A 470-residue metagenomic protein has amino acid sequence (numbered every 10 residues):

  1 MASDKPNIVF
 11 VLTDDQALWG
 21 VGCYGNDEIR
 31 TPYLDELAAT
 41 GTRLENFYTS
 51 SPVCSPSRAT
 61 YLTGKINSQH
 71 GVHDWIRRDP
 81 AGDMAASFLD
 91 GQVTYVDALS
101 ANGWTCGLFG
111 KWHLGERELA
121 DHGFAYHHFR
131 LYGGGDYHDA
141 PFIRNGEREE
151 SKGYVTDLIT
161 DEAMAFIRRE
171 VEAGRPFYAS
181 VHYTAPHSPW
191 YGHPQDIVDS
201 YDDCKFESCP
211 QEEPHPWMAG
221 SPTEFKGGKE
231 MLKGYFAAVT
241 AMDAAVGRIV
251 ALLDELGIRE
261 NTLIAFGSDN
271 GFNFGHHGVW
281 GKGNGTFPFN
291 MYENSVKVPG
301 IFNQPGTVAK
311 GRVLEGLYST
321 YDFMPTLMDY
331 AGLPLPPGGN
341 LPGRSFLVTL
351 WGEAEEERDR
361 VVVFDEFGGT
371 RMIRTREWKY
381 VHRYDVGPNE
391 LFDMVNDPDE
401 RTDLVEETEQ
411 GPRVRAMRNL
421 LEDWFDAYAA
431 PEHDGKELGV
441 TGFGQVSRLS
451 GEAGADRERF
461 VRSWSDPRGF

Functional and structural regions predicted by a protein language model:
A2-P6, T13-I29, T49-P52, W75 (+9 more regions): Active-site-proximal cap/lid insertion segments
D4-I8, T40-E45, N102-C106, F124-A125 (+3 more regions): Loop/turn elements at helix/coil->beta-strand transitions in domains of secreted/extracellular proteins
F10-V11, A17-W104, E118, Y126 (+1 more regions): Active-site segment of extracytoplasmic enzymes that catalyze sulfate/phosphate-ester chemistry
Y95, K111, F323, F346 (+1 more regions): Short active-site alpha-helical segment characteristic of glycosyltransferases and processive polysaccharide synthases
G103-E116, A331-G338: Short, well-structured beta-strand/strand-turn elements
H122-G123, V296: Short, structured coil segments at secondary-structure junctions
D359-V363, K436-G439: WW-domain-binding short linear motifs
G369-H382: Short, surface-exposed beta-strand/loop micro-motifs that present aromatic residues
